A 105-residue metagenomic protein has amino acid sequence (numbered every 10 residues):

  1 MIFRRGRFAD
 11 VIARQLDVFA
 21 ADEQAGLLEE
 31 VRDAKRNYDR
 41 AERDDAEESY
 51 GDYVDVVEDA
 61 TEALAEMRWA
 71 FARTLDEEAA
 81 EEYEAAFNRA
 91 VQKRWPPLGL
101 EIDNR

Functional and structural regions predicted by a protein language model:
M1-R40: Short terminal alpha-helical segments
R5-G6, A41, R89, P97: Extended, amphipathic alpha-helical stalk segments that mediate dimerization and serve as stator/scaffold rods within
F8-R14, E29, E48-G51, Q92 (+2 more regions): Hydrophobic/basic alpha-helical segments enriched in Actinobacteria
Q24-L27, D39, R43, A65 (+3 more regions): Residue-level signal for secondary-structure boundary elements
E30-F71: Contiguous, amphipathic alpha-helical segments that mediate oligomerization or scaffolding in large protein assemblies
F71-R105: Amphipathic alpha-helical binding modules
